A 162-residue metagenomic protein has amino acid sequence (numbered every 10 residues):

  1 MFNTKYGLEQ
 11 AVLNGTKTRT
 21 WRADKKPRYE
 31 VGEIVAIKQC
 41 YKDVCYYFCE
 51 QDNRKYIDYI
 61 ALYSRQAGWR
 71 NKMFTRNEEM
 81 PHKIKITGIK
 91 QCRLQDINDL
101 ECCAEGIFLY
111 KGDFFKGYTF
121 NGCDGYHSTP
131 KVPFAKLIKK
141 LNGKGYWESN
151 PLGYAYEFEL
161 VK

Functional and structural regions predicted by a protein language model:
M1-K162: Secondary-structure transition motif
